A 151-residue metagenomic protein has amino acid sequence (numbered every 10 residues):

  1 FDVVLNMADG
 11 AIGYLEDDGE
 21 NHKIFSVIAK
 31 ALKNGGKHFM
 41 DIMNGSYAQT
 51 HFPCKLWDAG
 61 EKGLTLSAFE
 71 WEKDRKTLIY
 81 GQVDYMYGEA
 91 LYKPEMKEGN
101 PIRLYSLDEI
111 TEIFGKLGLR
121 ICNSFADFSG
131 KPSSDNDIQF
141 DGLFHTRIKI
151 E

Functional and structural regions predicted by a protein language model:
F1-V4: A short acidic, Gly/Pro-enriched loop at the edge of an enzyme's catalytic core that lines a small-molecule cofactor
N6-D9: Residues lining the SAM
A11-D17: Surface-exposed cleft-lining segments at the edges of enzyme active sites
D18-N21, P53-K55: Short, glycine/charged-enriched secondary-structure capping and boundary segments
E20-K37: A short glycine-rich, Lys/Arg-flanked "PGG" loop and its adjoining helix->strand segment in the class I
F39-E112: SAM-dependent methyltransferase
L104-E151: C-terminal lobe and adjacent flexible extensions of AdoMet/dcAdoMet transferase-like proteins
